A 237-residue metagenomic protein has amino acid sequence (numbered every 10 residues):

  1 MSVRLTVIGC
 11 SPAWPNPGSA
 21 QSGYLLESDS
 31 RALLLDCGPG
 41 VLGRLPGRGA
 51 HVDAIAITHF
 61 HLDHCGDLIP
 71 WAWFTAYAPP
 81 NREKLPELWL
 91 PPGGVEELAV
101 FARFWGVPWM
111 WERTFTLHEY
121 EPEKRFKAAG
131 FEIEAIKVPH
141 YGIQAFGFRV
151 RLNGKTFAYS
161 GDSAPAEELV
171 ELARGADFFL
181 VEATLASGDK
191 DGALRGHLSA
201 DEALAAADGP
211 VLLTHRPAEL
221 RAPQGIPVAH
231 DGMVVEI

Functional and structural regions predicted by a protein language model:
M1-R48, A145-G161, F178: Conserved beta-strand hairpin/beta-sheet module of binuclear metal-dependent hydrolase folds, prominently
T6, W89, T116-E121, E134-I136 (+1 more regions): General small-molecule cofactor/ligand-binding pocket signal
W14-S19, E112, E119-G188: Active-site-proximal loop/helix segment associated with metal-binding centers of metalloenzymes
R31, R82-P86, A207-V211: A short helix->loop->beta-strand "cap" motif at the edges of active sites that frequently abuts
L34-G38, D53-D63, P91, F157-G161 (+3 more regions): Active-site neighborhood of phospho(di)ester-bond hydrolases with catalytic His/Asp-centered motifs
G40-E87, G175-D177: Active-site metal-binding motif and surrounding structural segment of the metallo-beta-lactamase
N81-P86, G94-L117: Active-site neighborhood of divalent metal-dependent phosphoester bond hydrolases
A164-I237: Cap/insert and terminal regions of metallo-dependent hydrolase folds
